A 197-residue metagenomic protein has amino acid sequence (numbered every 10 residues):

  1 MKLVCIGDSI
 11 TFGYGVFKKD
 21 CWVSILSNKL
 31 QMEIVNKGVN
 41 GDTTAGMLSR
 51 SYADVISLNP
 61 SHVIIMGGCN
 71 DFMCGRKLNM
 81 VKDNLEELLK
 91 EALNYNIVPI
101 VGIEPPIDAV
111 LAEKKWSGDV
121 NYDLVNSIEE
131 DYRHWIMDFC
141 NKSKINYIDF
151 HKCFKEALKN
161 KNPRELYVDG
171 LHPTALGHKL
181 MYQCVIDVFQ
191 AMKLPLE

Functional and structural regions predicted by a protein language model:
M1-G46, R50-H62: Serine-esterase "nucleophile elbow" of acetyl-processing enzymes
K29, S49-E197: Alpha-helical cap/lid subdomain in secreted, periplasmic, or secretory-pathway luminal O-acyl-processing enzymes
